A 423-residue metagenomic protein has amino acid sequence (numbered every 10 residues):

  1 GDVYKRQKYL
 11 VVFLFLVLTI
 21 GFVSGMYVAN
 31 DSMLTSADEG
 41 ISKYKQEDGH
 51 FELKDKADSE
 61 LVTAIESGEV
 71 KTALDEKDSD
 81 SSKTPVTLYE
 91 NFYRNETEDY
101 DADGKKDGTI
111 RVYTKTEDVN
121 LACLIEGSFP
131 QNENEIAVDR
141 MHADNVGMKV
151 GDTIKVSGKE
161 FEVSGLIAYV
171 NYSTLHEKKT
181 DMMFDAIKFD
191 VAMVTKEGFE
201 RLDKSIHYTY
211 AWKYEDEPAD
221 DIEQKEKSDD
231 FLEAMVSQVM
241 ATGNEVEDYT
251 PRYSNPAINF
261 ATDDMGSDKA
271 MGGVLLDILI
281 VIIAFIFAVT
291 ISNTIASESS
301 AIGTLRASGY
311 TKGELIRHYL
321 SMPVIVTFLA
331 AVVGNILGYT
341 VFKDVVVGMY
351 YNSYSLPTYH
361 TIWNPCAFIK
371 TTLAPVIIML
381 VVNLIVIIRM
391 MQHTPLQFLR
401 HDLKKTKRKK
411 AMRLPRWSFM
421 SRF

Functional and structural regions predicted by a protein language model:
G1-G21, L320, K409-F423: N-terminal Sec/SRP start-transfer signal
D2-A284, N293, K312-G313, V347 (+1 more regions): Membrane transport/envelope proteins' first extracytoplasmic loop
N30, L34-D38, N383-F398: Juxtamembrane/interface segments at transmembrane-helix termini
D38-S42, S300-A307, Q397: Short amphipathic alpha-helical coupling elements at transmembrane boundaries
G151, G309, G334: Conserved G/P- and acidic residue-centered "switch" motifs that form tight phosphate/ATP-binding loops in soluble
A288-N293, E298-S300, V324-L356, P365-Q392: Small-residue-rich transmembrane alpha-helices
R306, Y310-I325: Amphipathic cytosolic juxtamembrane alpha-helices at the membrane-cytosol interface of multi-pass membrane transporters
I387, Q392-F423: Alpha-helical transmembrane segments of integral membrane proteins
